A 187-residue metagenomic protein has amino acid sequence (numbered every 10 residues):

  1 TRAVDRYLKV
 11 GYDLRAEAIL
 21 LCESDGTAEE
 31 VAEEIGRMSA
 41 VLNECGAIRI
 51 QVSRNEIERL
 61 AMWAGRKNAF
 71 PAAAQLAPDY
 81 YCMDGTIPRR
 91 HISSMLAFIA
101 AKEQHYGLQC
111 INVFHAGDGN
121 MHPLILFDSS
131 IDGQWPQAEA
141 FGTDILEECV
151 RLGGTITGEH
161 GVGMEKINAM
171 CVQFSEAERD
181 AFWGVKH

Functional and structural regions predicted by a protein language model:
T1-H187: Noncatalytic alpha-helical scaffold of FAD-dependent oxidoreductases
